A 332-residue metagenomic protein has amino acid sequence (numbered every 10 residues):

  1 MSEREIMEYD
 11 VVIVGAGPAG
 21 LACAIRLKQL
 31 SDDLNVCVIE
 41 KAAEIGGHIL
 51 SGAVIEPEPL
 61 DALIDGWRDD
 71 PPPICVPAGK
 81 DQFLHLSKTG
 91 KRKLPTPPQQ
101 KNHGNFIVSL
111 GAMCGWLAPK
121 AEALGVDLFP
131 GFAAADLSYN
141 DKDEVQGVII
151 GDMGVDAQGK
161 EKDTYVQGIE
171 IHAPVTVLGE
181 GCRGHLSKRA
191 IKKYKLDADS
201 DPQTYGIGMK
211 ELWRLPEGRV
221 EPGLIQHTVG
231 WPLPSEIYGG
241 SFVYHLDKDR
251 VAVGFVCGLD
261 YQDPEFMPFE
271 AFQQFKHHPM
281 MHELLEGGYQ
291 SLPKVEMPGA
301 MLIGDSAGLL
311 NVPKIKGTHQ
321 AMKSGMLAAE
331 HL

Functional and structural regions predicted by a protein language model:
Y9-C37: N-terminal Rossmann-like FAD-binding beta1-loop-alpha1 element of flavoenzymes
A19, E44, R183: Conserved Rossmann-like nucleotide-cofactor binding loop
K41-T89: N-terminal FAD cofactor-binding segment of flavoenzymes
K91-L110, P119, G147, V256-G258: Helix-loop-beta segment of a Rossmann-like dinucleotide-binding subdomain
I107, S306-H319: Glycine-rich phosphate/pyrophosphate-binding beta-alpha loops
K120-G288, L327: Predominantly flavin-linked oxidoreductase catalytic cores and closely associated redox partners
Q290-V312: FAD-binding beta-loop-beta segment adjacent to the flavin cofactor pocket
G317-L332: An active-site-proximal "capping" alpha-helix that borders the catalytic cofactor pocket
